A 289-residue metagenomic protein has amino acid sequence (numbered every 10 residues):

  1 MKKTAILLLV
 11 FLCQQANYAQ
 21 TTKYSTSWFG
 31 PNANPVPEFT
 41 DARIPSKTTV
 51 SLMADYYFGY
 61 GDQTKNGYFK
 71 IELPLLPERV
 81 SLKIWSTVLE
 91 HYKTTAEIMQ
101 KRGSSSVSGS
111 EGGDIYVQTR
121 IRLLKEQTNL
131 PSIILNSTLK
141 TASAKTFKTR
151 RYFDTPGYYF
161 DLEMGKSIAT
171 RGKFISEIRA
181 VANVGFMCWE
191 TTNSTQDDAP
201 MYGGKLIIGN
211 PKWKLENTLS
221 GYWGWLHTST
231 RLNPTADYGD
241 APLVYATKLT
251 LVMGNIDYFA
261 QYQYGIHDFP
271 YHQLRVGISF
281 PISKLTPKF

Functional and structural regions predicted by a protein language model:
M1-K23: Bacterial Sec-dependent N-terminal signal peptides
Q20-T141, T155-A169, W213-A246: Transmembrane beta-barrel domains of Gram-negative outer membranes and organellar outer membranes
Y57-G59, L89-K93, T138-A144, G185-T191 (+3 more regions): Structural signature of outer-membrane beta-barrel domains
L73-L75, I121-L123, K166-I168, L206-N210 (+3 more regions): Residue-level signature of outer-membrane beta-barrel architecture
F147-R151: Flexible, glycine/proline-enriched loop segments at strand-loop-helix junctions that form or flank small-ligand binding
F153-S229: Detector for outer-membrane/organellar transmembrane beta-barrel domains, recognizing the amphipathic beta-strand
L215-T218, K248, I256-Q263: Conserved active-site loop/cleft motifs that coordinate metal ions or position small ligands
T247-G254, Y271-F289: Outer-membrane beta-barrel "beta-signal"
